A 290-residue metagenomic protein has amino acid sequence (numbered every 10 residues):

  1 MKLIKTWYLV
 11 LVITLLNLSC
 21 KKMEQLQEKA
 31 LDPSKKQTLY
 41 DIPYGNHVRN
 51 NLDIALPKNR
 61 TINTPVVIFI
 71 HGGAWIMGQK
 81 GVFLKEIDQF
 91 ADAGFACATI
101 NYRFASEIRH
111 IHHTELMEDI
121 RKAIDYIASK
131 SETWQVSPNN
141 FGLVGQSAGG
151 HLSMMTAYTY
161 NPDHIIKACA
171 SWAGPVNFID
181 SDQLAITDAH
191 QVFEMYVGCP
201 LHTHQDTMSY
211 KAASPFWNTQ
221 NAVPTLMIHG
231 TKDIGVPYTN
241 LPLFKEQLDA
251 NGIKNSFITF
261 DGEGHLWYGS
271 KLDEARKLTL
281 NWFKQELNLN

Functional and structural regions predicted by a protein language model:
M23-T61: N-terminal cap/lid segment of alpha/beta-hydrolase-fold proteins
L39, D125-A185: Primarily recognizes the serine-hydrolase "nucleophile elbow" in alpha/beta-hydrolase and SGNH/GDSL folds
P43, Q79-E86, A98-P138, G269-E274: Catalytic nucleophile-loop/oxyanion-hole region of alpha/beta-hydrolase and closely related hydrolase-like folds
N63-G73: Short beta-strand element of the alpha/beta-hydrolase
D180-F216: Mobile cap/lid helix-loop segments that gate and shape the active-site cleft of serine hydrolases
N221, M227-H229, D233: Short beta-strand/loop motif that positions the catalytic acidic residue of the alpha/beta-hydrolase fold
I234-N240: Conserved alpha/beta-hydrolase "acid-adjacent" motif
P242-N290: C-terminal catalytic histidine-bearing segment of alpha/beta-hydrolase fold enzymes
